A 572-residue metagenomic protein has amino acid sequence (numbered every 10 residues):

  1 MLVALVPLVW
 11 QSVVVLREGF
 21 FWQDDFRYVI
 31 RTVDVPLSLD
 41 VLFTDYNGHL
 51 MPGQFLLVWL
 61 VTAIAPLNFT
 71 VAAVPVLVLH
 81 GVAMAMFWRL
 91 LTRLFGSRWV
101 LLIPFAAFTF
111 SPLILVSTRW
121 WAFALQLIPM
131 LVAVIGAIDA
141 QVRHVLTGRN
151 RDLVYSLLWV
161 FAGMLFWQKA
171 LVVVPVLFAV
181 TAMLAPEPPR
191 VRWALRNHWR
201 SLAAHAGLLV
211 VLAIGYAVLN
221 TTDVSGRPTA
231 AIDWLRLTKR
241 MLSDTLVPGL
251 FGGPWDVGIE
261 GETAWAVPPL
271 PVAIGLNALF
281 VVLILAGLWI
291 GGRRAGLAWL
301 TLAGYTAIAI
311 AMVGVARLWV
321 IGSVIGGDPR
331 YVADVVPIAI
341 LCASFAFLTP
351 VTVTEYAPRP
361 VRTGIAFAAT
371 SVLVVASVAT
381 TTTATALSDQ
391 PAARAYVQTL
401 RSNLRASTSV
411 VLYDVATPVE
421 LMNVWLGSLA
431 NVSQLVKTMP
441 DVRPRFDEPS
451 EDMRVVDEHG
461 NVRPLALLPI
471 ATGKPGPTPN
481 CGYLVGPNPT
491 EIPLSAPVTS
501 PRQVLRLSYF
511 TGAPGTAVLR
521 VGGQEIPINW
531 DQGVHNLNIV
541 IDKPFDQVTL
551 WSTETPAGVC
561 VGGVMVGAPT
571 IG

Functional and structural regions predicted by a protein language model:
V3-T44, G48, P66-T70, P75-R89 (+11 more regions): Intrinsically disordered, polar/acidic, low-complexity terminal segments
V14, I64, F110, V132 (+2 more regions): Transmembrane helix irregularities
G19, Y46, L50, V71-V78 (+5 more regions): Membrane-embedded glycan-lipid processing machinery
W99-T118, L125-V134, D152-L157: Membrane-embedded helix bundles of polyisoprenyl
A140-F161: Short hydrophobic alpha-helices at membrane interfaces in multi-pass membrane enzymes
V173-V210, I214: Perimembrane helix-loop-helix junctions
R293-V320, T370: Transmembrane alpha-helix segments characteristic of polytopic inner-membrane glycan-assembly/cell-envelope
I321-V351: Hydrophobic/aromatic-rich transmembrane helices and adjacent perimembrane loops
